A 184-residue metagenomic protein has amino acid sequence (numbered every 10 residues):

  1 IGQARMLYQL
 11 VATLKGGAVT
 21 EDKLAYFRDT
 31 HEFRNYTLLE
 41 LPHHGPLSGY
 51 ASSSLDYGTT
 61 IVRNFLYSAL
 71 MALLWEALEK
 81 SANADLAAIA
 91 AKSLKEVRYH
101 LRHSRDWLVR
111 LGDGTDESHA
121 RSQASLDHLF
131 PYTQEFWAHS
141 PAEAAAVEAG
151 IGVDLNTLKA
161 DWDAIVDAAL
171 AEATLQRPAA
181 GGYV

Functional and structural regions predicted by a protein language model:
I1-T30, W107: Conserved alpha-helical segments that form or flank metal/cofactor-binding pockets of metalloenzymes
G2-L10, K92-R110, S125-E135: Alpha-helical scaffold segments in carbohydrate-active enzymes
L14-K15, L74-K92, D106-R121, H139-G150: Inter-helical turn/loop segments and adjacent helix faces that build the functional surface of alpha-helical bundle
Y26-R63, L111-T115, L129-E148: Acidic/His metal-coordination segments adjacent to aromatic residues that form catalytic metal sites in metalloenzymes
L38-H103: Internal, conserved structured core segments that host functional sites
S81-A91, R98, R110, D167-V184: C-terminal intrinsically disordered extensions
A120-V184: Extended, helix-rich structural scaffolds rather than catalytic motifs
